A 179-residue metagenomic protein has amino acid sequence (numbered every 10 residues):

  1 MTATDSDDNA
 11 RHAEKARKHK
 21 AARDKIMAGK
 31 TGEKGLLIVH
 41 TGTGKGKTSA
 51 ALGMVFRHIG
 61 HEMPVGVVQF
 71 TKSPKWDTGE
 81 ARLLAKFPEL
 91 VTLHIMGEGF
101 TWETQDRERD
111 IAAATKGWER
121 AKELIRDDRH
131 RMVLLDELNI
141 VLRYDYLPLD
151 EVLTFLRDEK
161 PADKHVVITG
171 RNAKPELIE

Functional and structural regions predicted by a protein language model:
M1-L37: Extreme N-terminal, non-catalytic leader segments that precede Walker-type/kinase nucleotide-binding cores
T2-K15, T101, R120-R129, L138-E179: Replace "adjacent to P-loop NTPase cores in ATP/GTP-dependent enzymes" with "adjacent to NTP-binding cores
G29-K30, L83-L84, R157-D158: Short secondary-structure boundary/capping segments
L36-V39, G66, R131-M132, H165-V167: Residue-level preference for the first positions of well-ordered beta-strands
L37-R126: Conserved P-loop
V68, V133-L138: Short beta-strands and strand-loop turn motifs
A85, R129, L134: Conserved, surface-exposed functional patches that form binding/active-site neighborhoods
